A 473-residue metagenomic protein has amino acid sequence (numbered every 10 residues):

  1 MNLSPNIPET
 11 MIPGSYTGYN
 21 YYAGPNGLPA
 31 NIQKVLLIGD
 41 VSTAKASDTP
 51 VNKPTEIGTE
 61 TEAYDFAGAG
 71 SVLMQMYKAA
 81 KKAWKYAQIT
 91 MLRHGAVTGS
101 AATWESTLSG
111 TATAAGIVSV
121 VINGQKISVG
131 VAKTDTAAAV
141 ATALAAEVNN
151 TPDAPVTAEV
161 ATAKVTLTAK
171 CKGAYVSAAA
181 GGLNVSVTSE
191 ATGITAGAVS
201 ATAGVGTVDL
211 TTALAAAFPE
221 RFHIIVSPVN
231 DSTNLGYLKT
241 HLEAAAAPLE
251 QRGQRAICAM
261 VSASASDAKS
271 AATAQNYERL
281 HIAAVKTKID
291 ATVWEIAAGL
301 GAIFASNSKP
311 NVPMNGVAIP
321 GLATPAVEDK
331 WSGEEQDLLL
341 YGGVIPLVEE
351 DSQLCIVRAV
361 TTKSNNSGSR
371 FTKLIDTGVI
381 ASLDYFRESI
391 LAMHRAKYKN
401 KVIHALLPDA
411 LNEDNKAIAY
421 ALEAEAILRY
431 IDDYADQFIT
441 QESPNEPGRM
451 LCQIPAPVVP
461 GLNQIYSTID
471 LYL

Functional and structural regions predicted by a protein language model:
M1-Q33, V41-P50, P54-I289: Polar low-complexity, Ser/Thr/Gly/Ala/Asp/Asn-rich disordered segments used for subunit assembly and tip/surface
M1-Q88, N315-D329, G333-L473: Structured, hydrophobic secondary-structure cores that serve as assembly/anchoring elements
L36, K82, A146, A215-K399 (+1 more regions): A glycine- and small-residue-enriched flexible loop/hinge signal that marks low-structured segments
L183-V185, E243, A256, A298-L300 (+2 more regions): Generic alpha-helical propensity signal that fires on short helical segments and nearby coil/disordered stretches
